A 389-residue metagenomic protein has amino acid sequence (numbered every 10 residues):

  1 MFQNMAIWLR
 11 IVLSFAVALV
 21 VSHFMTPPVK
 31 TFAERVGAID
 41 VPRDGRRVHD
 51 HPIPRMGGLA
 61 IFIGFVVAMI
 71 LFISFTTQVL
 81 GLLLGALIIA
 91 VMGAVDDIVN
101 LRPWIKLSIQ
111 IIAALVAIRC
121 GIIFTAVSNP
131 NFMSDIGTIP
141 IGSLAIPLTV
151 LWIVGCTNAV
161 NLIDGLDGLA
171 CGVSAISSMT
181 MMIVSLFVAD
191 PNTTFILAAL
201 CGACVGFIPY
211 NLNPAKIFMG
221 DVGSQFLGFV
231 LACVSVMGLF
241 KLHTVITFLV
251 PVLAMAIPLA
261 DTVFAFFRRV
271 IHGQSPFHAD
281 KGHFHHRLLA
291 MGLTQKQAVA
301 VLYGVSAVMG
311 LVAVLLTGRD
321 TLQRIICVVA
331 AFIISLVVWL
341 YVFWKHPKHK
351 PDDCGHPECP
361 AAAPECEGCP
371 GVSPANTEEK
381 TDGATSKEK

Functional and structural regions predicted by a protein language model:
F2-R35, F62-V91, A170-P360, K387-E388: Alpha-helical transmembrane segments
P42-P54: Juxtamembrane helix-capping/reentrant segments at transmembrane boundaries
D50-I53, F132-I146: Short aromatic-rich membrane-water interface segments that cap or initiate transmembrane helices in multi-pass membrane
V67-Q78, V95-L101, I118-S134: Transmembrane alpha-helix boundary signature
V91-A94, L115-I123, S143, N158: Mid-bilayer segments of alpha-helical transmembrane spans in multi-pass integral membrane proteins that mediate
C354-E378: Cysteine-cluster motifs in flexible loop/terminal segments that predominantly coordinate metals
